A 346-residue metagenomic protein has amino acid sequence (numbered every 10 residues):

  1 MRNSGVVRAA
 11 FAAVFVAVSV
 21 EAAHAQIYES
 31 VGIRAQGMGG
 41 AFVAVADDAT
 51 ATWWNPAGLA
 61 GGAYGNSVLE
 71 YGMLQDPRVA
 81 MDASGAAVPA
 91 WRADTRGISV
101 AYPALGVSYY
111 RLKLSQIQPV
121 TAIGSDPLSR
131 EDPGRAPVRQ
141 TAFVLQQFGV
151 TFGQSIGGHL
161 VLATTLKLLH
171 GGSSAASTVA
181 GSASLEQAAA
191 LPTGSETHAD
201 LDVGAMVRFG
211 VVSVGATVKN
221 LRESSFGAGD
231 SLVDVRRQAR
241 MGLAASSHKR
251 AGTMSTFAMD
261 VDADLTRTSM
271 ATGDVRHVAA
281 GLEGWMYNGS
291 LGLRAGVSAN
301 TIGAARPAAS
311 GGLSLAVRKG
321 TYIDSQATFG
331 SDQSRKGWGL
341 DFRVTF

Functional and structural regions predicted by a protein language model:
M1-V6: N-terminal secretory signal peptides that target proteins for export/translocation
A9-S19: Bacterial N-terminal signal peptides
S19-A25: Sec/Tat signal peptide C-region and signal peptidase I cleavage site
Q26-F346: Subset of outer-membrane beta-barrel
